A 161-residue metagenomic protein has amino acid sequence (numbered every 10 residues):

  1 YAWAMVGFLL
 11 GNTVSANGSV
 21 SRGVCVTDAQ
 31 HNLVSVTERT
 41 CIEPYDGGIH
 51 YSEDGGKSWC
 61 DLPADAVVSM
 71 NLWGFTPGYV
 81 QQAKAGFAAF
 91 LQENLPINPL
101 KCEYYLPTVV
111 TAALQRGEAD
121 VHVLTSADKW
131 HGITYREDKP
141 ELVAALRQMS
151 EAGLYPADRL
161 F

Functional and structural regions predicted by a protein language model:
Y1-W73, P77: Conserved core of the sugar-phosphate nucleotidyltransferase
N17, R39, A85-G86, A145: Residue-level signal for well-ordered alpha-helical positions
Y79-V80, K139: A generic structural signal for short hydrophobic patches within well-formed alpha-helices
K84-A119: A C-terminal functional module that forms or caps the active site or interfaces directly with catalytic machinery
V121-T125, G132: Conserved active-site beta-strand element of glycosyltransferases/polysaccharide synthases
K139-A145: Short amphipathic alpha-helices within nucleic acid-binding modules
L146-R147, A152-L160: Catalytic, metal-anchored helix/loop core of enzyme active sites in primary metabolism
